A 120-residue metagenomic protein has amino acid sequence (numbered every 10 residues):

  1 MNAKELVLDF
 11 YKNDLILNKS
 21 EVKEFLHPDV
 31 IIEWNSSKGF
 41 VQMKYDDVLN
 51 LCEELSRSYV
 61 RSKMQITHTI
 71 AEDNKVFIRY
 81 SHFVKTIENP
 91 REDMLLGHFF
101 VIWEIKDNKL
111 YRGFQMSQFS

Functional and structural regions predicted by a protein language model:
M1-P28: Short acidic-aromatic low-complexity motifs
L6, K38-G39, I87-E88: Short, contiguous strand/loop micro-motifs
E24-I31, Q42, K75-I78: Short amphipathic alpha-helical segments, especially helix-boundary/capping motifs
I31-M43, L55-S56: A short gly/proline-enriched turn/hairpin at secondary-structure junctions
E33, L49-S120: A beta-strand edge to alpha-helix "cap/lid" segment located at domain peripheries
